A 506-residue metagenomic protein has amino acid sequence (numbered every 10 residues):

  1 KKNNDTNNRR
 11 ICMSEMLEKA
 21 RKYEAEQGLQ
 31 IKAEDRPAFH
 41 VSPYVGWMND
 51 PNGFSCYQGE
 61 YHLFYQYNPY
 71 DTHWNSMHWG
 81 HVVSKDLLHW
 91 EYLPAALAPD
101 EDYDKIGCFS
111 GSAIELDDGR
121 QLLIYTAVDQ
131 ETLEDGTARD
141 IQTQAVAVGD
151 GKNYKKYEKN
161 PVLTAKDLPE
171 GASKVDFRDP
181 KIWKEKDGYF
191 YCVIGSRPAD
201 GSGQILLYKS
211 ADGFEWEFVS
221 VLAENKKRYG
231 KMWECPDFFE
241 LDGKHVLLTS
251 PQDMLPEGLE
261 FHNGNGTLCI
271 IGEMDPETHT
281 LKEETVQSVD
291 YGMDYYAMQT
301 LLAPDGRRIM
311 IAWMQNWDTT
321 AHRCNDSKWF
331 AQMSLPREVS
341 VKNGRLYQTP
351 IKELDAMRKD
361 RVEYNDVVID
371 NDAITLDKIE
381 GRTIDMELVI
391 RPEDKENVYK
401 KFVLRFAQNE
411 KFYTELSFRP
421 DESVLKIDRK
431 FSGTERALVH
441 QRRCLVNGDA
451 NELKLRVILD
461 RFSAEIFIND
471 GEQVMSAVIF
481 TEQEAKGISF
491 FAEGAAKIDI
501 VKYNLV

Functional and structural regions predicted by a protein language model:
K1-N3: Polybasic, lysine-rich low-complexity intrinsically disordered segments
R9-D179, K184-Y229, D242-Y291, M314-Y364 (+2 more regions): Beta-rich carbohydrate-recognition and catalytic domains
R21-E26, L268-V506: Beta-rich accessory regions
